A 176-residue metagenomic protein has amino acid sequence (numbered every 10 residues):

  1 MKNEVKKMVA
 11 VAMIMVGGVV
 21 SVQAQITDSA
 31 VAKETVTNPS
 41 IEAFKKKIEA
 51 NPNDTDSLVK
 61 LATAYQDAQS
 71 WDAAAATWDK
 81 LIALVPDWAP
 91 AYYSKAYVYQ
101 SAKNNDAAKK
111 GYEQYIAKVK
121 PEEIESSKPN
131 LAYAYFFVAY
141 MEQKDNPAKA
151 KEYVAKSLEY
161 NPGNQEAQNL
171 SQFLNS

Functional and structural regions predicted by a protein language model:
K45-A50, K118-P129: Flexible helix-coil transition and linker loops at the boundaries of alpha-helical arrays
K47, K80-L81, Q114-Y115, S157: Canonical positions in the second alpha-helix
A68, A102, Q143-D145: Structural motif corresponding to the intra-repeat A-B loop/turn of tetratricopeptide repeats
